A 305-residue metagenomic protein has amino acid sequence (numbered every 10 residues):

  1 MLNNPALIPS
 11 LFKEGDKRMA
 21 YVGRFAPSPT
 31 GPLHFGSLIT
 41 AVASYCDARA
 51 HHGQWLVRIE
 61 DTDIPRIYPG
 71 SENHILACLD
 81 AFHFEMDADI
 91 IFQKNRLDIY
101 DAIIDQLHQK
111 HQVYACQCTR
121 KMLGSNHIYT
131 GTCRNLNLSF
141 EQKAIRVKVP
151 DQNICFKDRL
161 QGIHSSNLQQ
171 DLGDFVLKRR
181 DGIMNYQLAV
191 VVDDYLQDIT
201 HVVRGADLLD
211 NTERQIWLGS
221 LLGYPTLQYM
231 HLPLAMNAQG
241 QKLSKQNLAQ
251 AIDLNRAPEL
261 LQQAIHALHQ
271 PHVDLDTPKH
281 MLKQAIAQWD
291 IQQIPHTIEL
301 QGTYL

Functional and structural regions predicted by a protein language model:
N3-N4, D16: Intrinsic-disorder-associated, low-complexity terminal segments enriched in Asp/Asn/His/Tyr and depleted of Lys/Arg
F12, K17-H127, D207-Y224, K279-H280: N-terminal Rossmann-like or analogous alpha/beta NTP/dinucleotide-binding catalytic cores that position adenine
Y68-D171, M281, A285, W289-L305: Active-site neighborhoods of enzyme catalytic cores
D105-Q109, Y195, H266: Alpha-helix boundary recognition
A115-L254: Active-site cores that bind ATP or allylic diphosphates and position pyrophosphate for catalysis
T119, D210-N211, L221-L305: Catalytic adenosine-cofactor/nucleotide-binding cores of aminoacyl-tRNA synthetases and other
